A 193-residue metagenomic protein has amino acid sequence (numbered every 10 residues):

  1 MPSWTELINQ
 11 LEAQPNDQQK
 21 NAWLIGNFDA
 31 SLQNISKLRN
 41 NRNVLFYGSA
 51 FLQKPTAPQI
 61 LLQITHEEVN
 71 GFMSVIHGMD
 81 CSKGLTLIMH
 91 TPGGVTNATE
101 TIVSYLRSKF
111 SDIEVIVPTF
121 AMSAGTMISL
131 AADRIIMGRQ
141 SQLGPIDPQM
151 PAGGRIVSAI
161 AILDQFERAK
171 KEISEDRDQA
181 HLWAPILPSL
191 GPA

Functional and structural regions predicted by a protein language model:
M1-F120, T126-A193: Terminal-region recognition feature
